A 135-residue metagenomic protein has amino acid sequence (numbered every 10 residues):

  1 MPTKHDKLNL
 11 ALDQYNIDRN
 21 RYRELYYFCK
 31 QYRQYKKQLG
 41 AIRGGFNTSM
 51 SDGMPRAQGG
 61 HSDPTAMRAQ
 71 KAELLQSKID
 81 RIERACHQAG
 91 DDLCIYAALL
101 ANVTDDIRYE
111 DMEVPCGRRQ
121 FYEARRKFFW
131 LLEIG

Functional and structural regions predicted by a protein language model:
M1-Q88, I134: N-terminal interaction/assembly modules
E24, C94-A98, A124: Residue-level detector of well-ordered alpha-helical segments, enriched for hydrophobic/aromatic packing positions
Y35-Q38, L100-V103, D111: A general secondary-structure boundary signal
A89-D105: Short amphipathic alpha helix immediately N-terminal
T104-R119: Helix-turn-helix DNA-binding module
G117, F121-G135: DNA major-groove recognition helices of helix-turn-helix
